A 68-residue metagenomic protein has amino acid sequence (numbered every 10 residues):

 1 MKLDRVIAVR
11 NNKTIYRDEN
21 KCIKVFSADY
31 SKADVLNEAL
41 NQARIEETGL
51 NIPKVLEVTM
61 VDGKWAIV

Functional and structural regions predicted by a protein language model:
M1, I52-K54: A short coil-to-beta-strand element that immediately follows conserved catalytic motifs
K2-E38, A43: ATP-binding glycine-rich loop module of kinase domains
C22, A66-V68: Conserved hydrophobic/aromatic residues on the N-lobe beta-strands of protein kinase domains
F26, I45, L56-T59: Residues forming the ATP-binding cleft of Hanks-type serine/threonine protein kinase domains
E46-N51: Flexible N-lobe loop architecture of eukaryotic-like protein kinase catalytic domains
K54-A66: Short beta-strand micro-motifs within the conserved protein kinase catalytic domain, predominantly in the N-lobe
